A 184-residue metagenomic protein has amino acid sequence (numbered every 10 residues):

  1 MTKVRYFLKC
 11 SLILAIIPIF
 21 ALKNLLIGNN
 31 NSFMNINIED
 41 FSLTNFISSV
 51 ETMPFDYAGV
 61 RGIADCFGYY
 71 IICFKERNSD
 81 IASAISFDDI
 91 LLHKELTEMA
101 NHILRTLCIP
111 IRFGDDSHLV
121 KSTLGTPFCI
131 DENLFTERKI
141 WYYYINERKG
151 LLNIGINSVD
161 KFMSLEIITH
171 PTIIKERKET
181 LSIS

Functional and structural regions predicted by a protein language model:
F7-L8: N-terminal export leaders
I16-I19, N30: Short, positively charged and aromatic/hydrophobic N-terminal segments
L26, S32: Conserved "landmark" site that anchors the functional core of diverse proteins
F33-L91, E95-L96, I111-S184: A cross-family detector of function-defining hotspots
M99-I111: Terminal, regulation- and interaction-focused segments at domain boundaries
